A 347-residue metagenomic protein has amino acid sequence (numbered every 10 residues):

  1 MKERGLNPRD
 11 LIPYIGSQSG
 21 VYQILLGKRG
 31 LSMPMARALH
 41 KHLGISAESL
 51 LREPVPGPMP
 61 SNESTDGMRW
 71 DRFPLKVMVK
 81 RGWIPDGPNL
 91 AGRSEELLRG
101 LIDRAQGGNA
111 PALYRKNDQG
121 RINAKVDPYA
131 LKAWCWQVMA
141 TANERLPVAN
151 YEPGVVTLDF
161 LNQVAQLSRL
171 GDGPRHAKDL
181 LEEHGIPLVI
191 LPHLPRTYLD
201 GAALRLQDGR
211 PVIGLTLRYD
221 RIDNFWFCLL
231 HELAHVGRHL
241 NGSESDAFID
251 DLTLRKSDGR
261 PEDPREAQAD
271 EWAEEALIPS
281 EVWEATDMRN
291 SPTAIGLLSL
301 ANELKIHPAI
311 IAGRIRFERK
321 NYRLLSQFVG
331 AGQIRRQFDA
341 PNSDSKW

Functional and structural regions predicted by a protein language model:
K2, G20-V21, R29, R37 (+2 more regions): Active-site hotspot residues in diverse enzymes, especially metal/ion-binding acidic/histidine motifs
L6-G20: Short alpha-helical DNA-recognition segment
